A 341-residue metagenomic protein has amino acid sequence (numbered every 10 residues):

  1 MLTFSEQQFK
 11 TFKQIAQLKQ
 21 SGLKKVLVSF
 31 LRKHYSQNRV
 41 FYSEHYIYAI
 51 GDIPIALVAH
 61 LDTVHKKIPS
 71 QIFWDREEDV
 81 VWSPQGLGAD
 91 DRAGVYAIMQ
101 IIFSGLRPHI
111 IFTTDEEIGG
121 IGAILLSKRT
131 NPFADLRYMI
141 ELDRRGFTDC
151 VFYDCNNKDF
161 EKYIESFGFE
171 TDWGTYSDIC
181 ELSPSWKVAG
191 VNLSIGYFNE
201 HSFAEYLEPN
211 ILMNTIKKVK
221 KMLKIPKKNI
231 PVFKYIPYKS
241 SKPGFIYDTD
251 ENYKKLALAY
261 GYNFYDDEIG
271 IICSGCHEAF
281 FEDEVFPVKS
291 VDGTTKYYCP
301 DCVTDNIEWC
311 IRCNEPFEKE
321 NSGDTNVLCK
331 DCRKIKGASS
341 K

Functional and structural regions predicted by a protein language model:
Q7-I53: A non-catalytic alpha/beta surface segment that caps or lines the substrate-entry region of metallo-dependent hydrolase
Y48-A89: Catalytic-core environment of secreted peptidases
I55, H65, E170-T215: Zn-dependent metallopeptidase/amidohydrolase metal-coordination segment
V64, Q85-I164, T171-D172: Acidic/histidine-rich catalytic neighborhood of metal-dependent amide-processing enzymes
N199-Y265: His/Asp/Glu-rich mid-to-C-terminal helical/loop segments that flank catalytic regions of hydrolases
C273-C276, C299, C310-C313, C329: Short cysteine-rich clusters marking metal-coordination/redox-active sites
F281, V285, I307, E318-S322 (+1 more regions): Short functional micro-motifs and their immediate structural scaffolds
F281, Y298-C302, E318, C329: Zinc-coordinating Cys/His ligand positions in small cysteine/histidine-rich zinc-finger domains
